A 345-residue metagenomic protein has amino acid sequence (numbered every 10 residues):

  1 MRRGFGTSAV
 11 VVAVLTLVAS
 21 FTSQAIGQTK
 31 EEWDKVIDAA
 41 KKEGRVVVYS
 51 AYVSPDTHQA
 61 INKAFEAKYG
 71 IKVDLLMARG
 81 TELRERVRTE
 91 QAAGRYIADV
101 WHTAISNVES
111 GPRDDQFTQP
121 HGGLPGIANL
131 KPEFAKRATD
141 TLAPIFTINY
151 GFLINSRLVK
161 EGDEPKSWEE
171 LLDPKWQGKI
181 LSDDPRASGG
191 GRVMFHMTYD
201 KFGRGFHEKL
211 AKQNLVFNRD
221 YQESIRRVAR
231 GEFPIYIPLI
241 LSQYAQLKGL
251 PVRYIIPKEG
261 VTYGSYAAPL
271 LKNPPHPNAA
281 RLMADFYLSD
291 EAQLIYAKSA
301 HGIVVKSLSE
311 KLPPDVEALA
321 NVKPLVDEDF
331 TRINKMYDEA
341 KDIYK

Functional and structural regions predicted by a protein language model:
K30-K41, R45-V47, A51-K72, Q246: Short, polar/charged alpha-helical segment
Y49-N62, D74-Q91, Y96-E232: Extracytoplasmic ligand-binding site segments that recognize negatively charged/polar headgroups
N107-S110, F233-P251: A ligand-binding cleft/hinge motif common to bilobed small-molecule-binding domains
T118-A128, D140-A143, E169, L250-T262 (+2 more regions): Short beta-strand->loop
T147-I148, E208-A211, F217-N218, K248-P274 (+1 more regions): Periplasmic-binding protein-like
G151-L158, F195-H196, G264-A279, I295-Y296: A bilobed periplasmic-binding-protein/Venus flytrap-type ligand-binding module shared by bacterial periplasmic
W176-R186, Y287-S309: Periplasmic-binding protein-like
S309-K345: Extracellular/periplasmic bilobal clamshell ligand-binding domains
